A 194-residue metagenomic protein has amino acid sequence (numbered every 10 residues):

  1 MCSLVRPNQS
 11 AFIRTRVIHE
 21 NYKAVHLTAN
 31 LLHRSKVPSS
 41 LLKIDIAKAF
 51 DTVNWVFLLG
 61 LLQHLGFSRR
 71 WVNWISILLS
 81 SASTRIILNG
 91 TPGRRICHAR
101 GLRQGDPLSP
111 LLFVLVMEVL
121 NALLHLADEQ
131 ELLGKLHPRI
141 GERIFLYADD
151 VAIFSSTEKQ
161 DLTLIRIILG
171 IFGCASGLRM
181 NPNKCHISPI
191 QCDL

Functional and structural regions predicted by a protein language model:
M1-L194: Nucleotidyl polymerases of mobile genetic elements and RNA viruses
